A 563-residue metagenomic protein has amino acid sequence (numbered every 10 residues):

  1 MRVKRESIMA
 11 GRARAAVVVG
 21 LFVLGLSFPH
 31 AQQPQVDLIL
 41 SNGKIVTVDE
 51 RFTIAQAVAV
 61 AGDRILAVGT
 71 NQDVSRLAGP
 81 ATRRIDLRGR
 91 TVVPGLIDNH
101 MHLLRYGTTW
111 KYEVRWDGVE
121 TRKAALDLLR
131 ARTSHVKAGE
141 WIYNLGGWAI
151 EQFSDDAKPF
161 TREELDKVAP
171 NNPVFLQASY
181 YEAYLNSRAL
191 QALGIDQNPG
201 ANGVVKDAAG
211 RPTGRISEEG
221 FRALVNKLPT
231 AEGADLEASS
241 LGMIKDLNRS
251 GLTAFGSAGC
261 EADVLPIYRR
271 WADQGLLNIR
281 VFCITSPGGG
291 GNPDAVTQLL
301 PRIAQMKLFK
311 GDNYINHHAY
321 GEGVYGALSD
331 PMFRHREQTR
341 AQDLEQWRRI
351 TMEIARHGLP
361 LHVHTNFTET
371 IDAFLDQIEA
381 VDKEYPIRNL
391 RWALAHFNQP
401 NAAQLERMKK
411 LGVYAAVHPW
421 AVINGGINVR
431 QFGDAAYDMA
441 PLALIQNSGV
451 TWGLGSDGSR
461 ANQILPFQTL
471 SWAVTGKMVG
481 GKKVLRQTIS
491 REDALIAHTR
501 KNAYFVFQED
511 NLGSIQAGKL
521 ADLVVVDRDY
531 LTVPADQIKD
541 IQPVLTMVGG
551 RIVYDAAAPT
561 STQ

Functional and structural regions predicted by a protein language model:
R2-V18: Bacterial N-terminal signal peptides that target proteins for export
A16-S27: Bacterial N-terminal signal peptides
A31-S41, V46, E50-A304, N313-T370 (+4 more regions): Divalent metal-binding segments
T91, W141, L520-L523, I552: Residue-level marker of beta-strand positions
L308-K310: Accessory "access/gating" subregions that flank catalytic or transport cores
M352-H362, N366-W392, H396, A402 (+4 more regions): His/Asp/Glu-enriched, well-ordered alpha-helical/loop segment that forms or immediately abuts the divalent-metal
Y414: Ligand-binding beta-strand-loop-alpha-helix segment within the catalytic cores of soluble metabolic enzymes
D555-Q563: Extracellular/periplasmic ectodomains of large secreted or surface enzymes and adhesion receptors
